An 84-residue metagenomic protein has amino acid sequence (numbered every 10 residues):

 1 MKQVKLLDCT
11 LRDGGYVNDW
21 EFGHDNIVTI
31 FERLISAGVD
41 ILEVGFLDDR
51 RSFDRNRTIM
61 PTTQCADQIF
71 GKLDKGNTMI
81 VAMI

Functional and structural regions predicted by a protein language model:
M1-V4, G38-D40, D74-I80: Short, well-ordered coil/turn segments that N-cap beta-strands
K2-C9, V17, V44: Amphipathic, alpha-helical segments enriched in basic
C9-T29, T78-I84: Active-site mouth loops of central-metabolism enzymes
D40-Q68: Glycine-rich, proline-tolerant flexible connector loops at the mouths of alpha/beta enzymes
T62-I84: Active-site cofactor/substrate anionic-group-binding motifs, chiefly glycine- and Lys/Arg-rich phosphate-binding loops
